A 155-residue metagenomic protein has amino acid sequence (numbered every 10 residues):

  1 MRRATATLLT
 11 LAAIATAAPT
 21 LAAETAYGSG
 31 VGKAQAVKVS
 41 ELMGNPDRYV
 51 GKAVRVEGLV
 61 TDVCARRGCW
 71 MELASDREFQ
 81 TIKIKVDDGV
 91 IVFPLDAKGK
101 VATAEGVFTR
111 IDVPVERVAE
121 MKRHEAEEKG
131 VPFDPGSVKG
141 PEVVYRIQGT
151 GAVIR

Functional and structural regions predicted by a protein language model:
M1-A4: Positively charged n-region of N-terminal signal peptides that target proteins for export
A6-A17: Bacterial N-terminal signal peptides
T20-R155: OB-fold and OB-like single-stranded nucleic-acid-recognition modules and their adjacent interaction interfaces
